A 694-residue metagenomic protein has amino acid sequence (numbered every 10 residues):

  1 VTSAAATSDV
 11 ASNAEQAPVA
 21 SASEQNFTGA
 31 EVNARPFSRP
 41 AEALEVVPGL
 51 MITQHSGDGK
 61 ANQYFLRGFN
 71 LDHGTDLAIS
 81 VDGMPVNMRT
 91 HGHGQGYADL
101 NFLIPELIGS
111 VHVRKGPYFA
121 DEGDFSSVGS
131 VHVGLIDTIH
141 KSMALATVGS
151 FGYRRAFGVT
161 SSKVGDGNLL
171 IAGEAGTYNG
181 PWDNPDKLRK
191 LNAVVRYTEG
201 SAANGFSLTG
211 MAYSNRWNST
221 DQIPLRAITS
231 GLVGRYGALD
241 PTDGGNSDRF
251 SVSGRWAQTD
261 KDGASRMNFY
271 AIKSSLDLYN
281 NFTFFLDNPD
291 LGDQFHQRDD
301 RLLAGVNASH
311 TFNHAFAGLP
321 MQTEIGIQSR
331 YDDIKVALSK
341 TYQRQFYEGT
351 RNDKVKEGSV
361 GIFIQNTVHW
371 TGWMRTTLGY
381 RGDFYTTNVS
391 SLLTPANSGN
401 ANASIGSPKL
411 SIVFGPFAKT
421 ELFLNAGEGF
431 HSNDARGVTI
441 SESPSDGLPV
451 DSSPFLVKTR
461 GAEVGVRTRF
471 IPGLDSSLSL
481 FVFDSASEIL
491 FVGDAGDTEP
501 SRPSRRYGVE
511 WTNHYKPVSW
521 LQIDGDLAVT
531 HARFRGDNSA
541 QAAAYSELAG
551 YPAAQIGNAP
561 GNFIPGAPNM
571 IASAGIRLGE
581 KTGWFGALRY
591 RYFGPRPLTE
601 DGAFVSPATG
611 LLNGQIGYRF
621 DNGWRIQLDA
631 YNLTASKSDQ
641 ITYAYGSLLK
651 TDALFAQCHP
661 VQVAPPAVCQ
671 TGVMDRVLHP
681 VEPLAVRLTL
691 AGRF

Functional and structural regions predicted by a protein language model:
E24, A41-M88: Extracytoplasmic beta-strand/coil segments of soluble accessory domains associated with Gram-negative outer-membrane
V32, F430, Y592-L598, Y618-F694: C-terminal beta-signal and adjacent terminal beta-strands/loops of Gram-negative outer-membrane beta-barrel proteins
P85-K115, H132-G134, S453: Short acidic/polar hinge/loop motifs at secondary-structure boundaries that mediate gating or recognition
H112-A120, G129-S162, G173, Y178-D183 (+2 more regions): Short strand-turn segments of transmembrane beta-barrel domains in outer membranes, especially the first one or two
V148-T177, W182-T220, T242-A264, F312-N313 (+2 more regions): Transmembrane beta-barrel wall of Gram-negative outer-membrane proteins
G205-Y213, G245-L392, G415, L474-L480 (+1 more regions): Face-selective signature of the C-terminal outer-membrane beta-barrel domain
R255, A264-F282, G415-H431, S453-Q522 (+2 more regions): Membrane-embedded beta-barrel scaffold of Gram-negative outer-membrane proteins
S309-N313, S477-A486, P500-E600, T689-R693: Gram-negative outer-membrane beta-barrel transporters
